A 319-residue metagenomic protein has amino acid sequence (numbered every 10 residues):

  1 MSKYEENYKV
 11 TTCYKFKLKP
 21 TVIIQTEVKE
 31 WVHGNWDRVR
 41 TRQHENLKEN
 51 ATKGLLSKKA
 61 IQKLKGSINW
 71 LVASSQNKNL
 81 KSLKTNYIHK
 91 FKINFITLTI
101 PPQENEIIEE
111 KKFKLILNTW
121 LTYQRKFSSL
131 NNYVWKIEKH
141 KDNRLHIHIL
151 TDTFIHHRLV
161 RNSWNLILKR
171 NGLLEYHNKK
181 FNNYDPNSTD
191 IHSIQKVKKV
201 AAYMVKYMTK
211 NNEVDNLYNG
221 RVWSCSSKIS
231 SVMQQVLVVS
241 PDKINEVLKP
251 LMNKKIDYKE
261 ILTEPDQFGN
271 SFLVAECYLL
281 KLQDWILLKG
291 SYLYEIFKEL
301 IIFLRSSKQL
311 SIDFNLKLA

Functional and structural regions predicted by a protein language model:
M1-N143, F154-A319: Right-hand nucleic-acid polymerase module
H146: Calcium-binding loop positions in Ca2+-binding modules
